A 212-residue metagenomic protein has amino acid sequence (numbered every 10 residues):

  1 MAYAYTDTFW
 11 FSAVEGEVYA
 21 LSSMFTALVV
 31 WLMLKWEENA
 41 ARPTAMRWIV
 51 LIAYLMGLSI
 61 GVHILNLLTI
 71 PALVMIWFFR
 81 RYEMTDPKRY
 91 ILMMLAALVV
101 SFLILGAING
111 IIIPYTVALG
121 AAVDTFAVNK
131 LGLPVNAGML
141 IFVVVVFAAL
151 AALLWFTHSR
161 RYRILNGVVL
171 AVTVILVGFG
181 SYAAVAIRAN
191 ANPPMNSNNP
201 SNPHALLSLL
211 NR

Functional and structural regions predicted by a protein language model:
M1, W48-S59, I91-F102, N166-F179: Transmembrane alpha-helical segments of multi-pass membrane proteins
M1-A4, L34-E37, A45, L58-G61 (+2 more regions): Long, hydrophobic alpha-helical transmembrane bundles and adjoining juxtamembrane helices/loops of multi-pass integral
M1-S23, M56-I64, G106-L119, T125-G132: Aromatic- and kink-enriched transmembrane "portal" helix at the membrane-lumen/periplasm boundary that abuts
G16, A20-W31, I49-I52, L68-P71: Alpha-helical transmembrane segments of multi-pass membrane proteins
V29-I49, M56, M75-D86: Membrane-interface transmembrane helices that cradle and orient dolichyl/undecaprenyl
E37-E38, T69-F102, G106-M139, V143-A171: Perimembrane helix-loop-helix junctions
T44-A45, I52-A72: Extended, compositionally biased non-globular segments that define protein topology
L170-R212: Aromatic-rich transmembrane-lumenal/periplasmic boundary elements in polytopic membrane proteins
